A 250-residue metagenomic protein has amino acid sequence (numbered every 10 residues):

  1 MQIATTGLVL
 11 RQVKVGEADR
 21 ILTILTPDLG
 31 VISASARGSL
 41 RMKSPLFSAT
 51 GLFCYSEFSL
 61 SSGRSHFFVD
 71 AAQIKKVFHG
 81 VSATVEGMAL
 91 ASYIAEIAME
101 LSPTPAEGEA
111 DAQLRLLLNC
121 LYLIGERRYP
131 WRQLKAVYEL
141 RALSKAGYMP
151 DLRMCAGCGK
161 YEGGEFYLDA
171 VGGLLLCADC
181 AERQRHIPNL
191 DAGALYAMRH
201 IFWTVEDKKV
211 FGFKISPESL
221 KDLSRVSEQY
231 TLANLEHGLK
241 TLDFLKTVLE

Functional and structural regions predicted by a protein language model:
M1-R20, L25-E250: Non-catalytic alpha-helical scaffolds and adjoining flexible linkers that form interface surfaces for assembly
